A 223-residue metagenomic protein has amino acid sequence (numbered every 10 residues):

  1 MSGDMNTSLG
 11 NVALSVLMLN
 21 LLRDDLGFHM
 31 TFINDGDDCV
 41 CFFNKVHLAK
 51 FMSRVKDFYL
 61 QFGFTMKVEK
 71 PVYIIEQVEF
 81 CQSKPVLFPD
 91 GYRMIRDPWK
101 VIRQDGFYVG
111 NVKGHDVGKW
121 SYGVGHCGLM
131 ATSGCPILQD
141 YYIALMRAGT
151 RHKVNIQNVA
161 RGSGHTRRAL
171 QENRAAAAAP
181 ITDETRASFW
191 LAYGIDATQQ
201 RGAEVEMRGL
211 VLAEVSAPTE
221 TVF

Functional and structural regions predicted by a protein language model:
M1-D35, V40-K50, I75-Q77, Q139 (+1 more regions): Conserved polymerase palm-domain catalytic core
T31, C39, C81-D90, K119-I137: A short, terminal or domain-edge coil/loop segment
F43-K50, P85-G91, G110-G114, N155-V159 (+1 more regions): Short, charged low-complexity intrinsically disordered segments located at boundaries of structured domains
F43-Q104, M130-S133, R151: Polymerase palm active-site segment centered on the conserved acidic dipeptide of motif C
Y92-V124: Extended, charge-rich low-complexity interaction segments
G118-F223: C-terminal, non-catalytic extensions of nucleic-acid polymerases
